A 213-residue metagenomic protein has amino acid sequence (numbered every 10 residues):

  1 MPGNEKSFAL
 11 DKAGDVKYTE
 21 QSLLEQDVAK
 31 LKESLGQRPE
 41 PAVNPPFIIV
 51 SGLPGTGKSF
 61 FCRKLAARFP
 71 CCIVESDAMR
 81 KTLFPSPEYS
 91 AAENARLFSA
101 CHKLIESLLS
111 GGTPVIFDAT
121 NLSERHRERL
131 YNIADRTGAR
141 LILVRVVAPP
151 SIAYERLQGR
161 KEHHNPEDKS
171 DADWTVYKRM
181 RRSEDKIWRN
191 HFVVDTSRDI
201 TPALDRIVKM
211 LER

Functional and structural regions predicted by a protein language model:
P2-P45: Extreme N-terminal, non-catalytic leader segments that precede Walker-type/kinase nucleotide-binding cores
V50: Hydrophobic anchor at the beta1->P-loop junction of P-loop NTPases
P54: The conserved Walker
G57: Conserved glycine(s) of the Walker
F60-T113: Conserved substrate/cofactor phosphate-moiety recognition/catalytic segment in nucleotide-dependent phosphotransferases
A95-L141: Glycine-rich phosphate-binding loop used to anchor ATP phosphates in small-molecule kinases, encompassing both
T137-L157: Conserved phosphate-donor/acceptor-positioning beta-strand/loop module used by diverse small-molecule
H163-R206, R213: Small-molecule kinase domains that catalyze NTP-dependent phosphoryl transfer to phosphate-bearing small molecules
